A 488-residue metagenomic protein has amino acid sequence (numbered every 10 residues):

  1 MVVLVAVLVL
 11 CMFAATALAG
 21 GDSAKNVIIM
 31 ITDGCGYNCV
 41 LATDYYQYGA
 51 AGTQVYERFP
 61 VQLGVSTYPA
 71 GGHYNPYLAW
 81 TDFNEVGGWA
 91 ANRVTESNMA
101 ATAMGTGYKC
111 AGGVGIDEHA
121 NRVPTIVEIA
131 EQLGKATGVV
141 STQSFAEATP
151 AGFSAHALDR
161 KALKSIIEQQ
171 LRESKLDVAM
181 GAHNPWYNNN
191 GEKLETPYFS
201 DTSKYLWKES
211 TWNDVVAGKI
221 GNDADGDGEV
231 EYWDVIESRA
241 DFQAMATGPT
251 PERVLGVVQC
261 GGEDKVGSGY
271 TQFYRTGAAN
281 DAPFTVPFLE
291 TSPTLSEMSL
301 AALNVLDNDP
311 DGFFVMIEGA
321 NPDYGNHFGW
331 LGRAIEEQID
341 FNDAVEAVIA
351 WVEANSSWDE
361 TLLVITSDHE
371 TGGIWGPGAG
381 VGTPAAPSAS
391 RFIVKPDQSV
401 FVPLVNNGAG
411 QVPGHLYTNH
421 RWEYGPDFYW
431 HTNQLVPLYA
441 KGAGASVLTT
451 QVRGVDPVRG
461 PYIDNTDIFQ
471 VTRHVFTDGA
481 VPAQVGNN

Functional and structural regions predicted by a protein language model:
V3-F13: Bacterial N-terminal signal peptides
F13-A19: Sec/Tat signal peptide C-region and signal peptidase I cleavage site
A24-V27, T32-T102, A146-G486: A post-motif C-terminal structural segment
G105-G107, I129-L133, R172: Alpha-helix C-terminal capping segments
G113-D117, V139: General structural concept
I116-P124, K161: Glycine-rich anion/phosphate-binding loops
I126-E131, I349, E353: Surface-exposed amphipathic alpha-helices with a cationic face
V127-E128, Q132-A151: Glycine-rich phosphate/pyrophosphate-binding loops and their adjacent beta-strand/loop elements at enzyme active sites
